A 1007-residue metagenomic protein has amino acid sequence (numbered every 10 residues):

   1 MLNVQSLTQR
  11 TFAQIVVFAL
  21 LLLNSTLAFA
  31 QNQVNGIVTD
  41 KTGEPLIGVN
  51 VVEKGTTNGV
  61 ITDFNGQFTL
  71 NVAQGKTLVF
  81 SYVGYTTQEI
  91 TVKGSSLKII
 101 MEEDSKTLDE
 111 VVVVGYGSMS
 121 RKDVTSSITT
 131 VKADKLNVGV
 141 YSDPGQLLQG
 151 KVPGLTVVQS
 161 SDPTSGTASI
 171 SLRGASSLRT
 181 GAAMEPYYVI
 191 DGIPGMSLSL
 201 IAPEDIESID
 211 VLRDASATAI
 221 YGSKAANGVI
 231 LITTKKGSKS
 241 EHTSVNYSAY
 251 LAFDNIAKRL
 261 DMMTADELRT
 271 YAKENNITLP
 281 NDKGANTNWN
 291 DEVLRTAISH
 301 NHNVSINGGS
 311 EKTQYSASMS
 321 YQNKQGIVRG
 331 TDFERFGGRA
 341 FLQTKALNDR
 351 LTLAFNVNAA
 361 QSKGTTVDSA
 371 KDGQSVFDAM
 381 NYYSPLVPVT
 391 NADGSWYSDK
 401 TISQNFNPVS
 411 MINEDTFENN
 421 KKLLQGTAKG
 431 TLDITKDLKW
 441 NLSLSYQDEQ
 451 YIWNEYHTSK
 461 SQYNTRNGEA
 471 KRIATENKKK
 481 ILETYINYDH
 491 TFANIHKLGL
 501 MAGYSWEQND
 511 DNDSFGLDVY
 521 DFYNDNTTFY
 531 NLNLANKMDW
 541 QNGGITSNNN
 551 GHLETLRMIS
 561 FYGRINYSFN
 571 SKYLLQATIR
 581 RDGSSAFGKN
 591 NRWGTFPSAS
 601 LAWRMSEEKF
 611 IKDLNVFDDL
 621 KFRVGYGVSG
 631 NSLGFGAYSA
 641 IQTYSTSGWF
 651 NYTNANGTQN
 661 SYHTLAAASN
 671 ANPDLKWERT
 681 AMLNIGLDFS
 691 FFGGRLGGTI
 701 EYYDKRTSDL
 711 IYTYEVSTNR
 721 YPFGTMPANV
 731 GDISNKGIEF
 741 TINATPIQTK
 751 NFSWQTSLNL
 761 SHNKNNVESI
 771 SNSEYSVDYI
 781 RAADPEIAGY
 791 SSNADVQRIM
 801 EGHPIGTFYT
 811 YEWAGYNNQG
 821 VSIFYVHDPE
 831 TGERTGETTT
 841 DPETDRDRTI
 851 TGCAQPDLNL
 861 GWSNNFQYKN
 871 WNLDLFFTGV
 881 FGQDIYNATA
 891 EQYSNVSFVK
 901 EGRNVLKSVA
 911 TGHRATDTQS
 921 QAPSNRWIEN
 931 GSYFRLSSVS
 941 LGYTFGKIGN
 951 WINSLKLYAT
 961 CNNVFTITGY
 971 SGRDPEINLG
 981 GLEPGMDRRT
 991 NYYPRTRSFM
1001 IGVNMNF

Functional and structural regions predicted by a protein language model:
L2-A340, K345-A346, L351-A360, Q425-G426 (+12 more regions): Short, small/polar-rich motifs associated with maturation and membrane association, primarily at protein termini
L136, E185, T270-A272, A297-H300 (+8 more regions): Extracellular/periplasmic, surface-exposed regions of secreted and cell-surface proteins
N246-G284, S514-Y523, A728, I747-G852 (+2 more regions): Conserved small-residue
D261-M263, H457-T458, G516-D521, S773 (+2 more regions): Short Gly/aromatic-enriched secondary-structure transition segments
I277-L279, H300-N301, A370-V409: Acidic, glycine-rich flexible loop segments
T278, S584, V880-V964: Extracytoplasmic gating/loop element in the C-terminal half of outer-membrane beta-barrel translocons and assembly
C853-I885: Glycine-rich, aromatic-lined ligand/substrate-binding cores of catalytic and carbohydrate-binding domains
